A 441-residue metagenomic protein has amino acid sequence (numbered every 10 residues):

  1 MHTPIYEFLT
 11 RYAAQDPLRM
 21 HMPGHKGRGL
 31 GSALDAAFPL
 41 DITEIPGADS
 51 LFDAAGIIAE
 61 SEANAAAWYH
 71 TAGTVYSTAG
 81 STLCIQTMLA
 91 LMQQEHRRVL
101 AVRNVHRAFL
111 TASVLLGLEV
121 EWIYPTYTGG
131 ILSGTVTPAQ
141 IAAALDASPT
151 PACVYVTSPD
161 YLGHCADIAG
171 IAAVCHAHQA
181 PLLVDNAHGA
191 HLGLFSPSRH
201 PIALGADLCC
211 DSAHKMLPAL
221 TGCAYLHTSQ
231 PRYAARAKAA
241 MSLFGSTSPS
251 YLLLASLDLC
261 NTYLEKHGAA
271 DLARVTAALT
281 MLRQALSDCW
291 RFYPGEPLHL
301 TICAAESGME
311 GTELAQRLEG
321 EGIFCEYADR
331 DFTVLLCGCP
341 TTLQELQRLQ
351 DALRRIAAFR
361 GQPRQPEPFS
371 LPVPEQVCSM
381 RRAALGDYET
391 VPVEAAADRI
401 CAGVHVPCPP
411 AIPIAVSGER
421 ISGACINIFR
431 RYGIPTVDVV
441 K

Functional and structural regions predicted by a protein language model:
M1-G56: N-terminal "arm"/small-domain region of PLP-dependent enzymes with the aminotransferase-like
H2-Y12, S32-L34, W68-T71, S81-R291: Conserved PLP-enzyme active-site core in the AAT-like
G27, Y161, K215-M216, Q230-Y233 (+5 more regions): Short, glycine-/Ser/Thr-/acidic-enriched flexible segments
F38-T82, N104: Conserved N-terminal alpha-helix of the aminotransferase class I/II PLP-enzyme fold
A48, V75-S77, V154-T157, T333-L336: Short glycine-rich or small-residue beta-strand-to-loop segments that form or flank ligand, phosphate, metal/Fe-S
G73-V75, D211, G322-E326: A short linear hydrophobic-aromatic micro-motif
S287-G433: Conserved C-terminal alpha-helix-loop-beta "cap" of PLP-dependent enzymes that closes/shapes the active-site mouth
V437-K441: Charge-dense polyanion-binding interfaces
